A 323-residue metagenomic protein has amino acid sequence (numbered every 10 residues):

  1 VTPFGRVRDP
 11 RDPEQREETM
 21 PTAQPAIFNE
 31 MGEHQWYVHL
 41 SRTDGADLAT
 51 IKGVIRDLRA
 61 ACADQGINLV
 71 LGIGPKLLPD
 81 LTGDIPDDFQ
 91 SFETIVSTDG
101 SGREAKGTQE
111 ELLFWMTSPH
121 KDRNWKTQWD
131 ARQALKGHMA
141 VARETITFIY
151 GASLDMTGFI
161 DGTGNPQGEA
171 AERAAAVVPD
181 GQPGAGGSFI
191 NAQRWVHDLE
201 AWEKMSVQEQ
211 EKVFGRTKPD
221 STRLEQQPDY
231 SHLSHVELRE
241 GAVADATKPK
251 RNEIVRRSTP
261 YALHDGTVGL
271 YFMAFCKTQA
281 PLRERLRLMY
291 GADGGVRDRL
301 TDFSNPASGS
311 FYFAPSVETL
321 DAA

Functional and structural regions predicted by a protein language model:
R8-T19: Short, Lys/Arg-enriched N-terminal segments with co-localized hydrophobic residues within the first ~10-30 amino acids
T19-A323: Long, histidine/aromatic-enriched segments associated with O2/redox biology
